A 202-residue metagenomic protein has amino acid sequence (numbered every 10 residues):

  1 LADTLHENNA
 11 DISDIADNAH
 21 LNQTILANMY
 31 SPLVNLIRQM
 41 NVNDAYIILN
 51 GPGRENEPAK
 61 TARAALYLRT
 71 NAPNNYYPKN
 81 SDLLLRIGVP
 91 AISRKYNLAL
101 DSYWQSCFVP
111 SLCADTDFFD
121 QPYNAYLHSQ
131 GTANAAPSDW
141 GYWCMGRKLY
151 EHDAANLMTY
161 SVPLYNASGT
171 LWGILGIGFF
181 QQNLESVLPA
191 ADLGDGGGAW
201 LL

Functional and structural regions predicted by a protein language model:
L1-V34, R38-N43: Juxtamembrane extracytoplasmic/periplasmic/luminal helical "stalk" adjacent to the first N-terminal
D3-N8, N50-E55, N124-G131, Y165: Short regulatory "switch" loops immediately downstream of catalytic or recognition motifs within protein catalytic
T4, P32-Q39, I48, R69 (+4 more regions): Structured segments of extracytoplasmic/periplasmic soluble domains in secreted or envelope-associated proteins
N28-P32, I174-L202: Solvent-exposed, extracytoplasmic
M40-D44, A167, L171, G196: Loop/turn elements at helix/coil->beta-strand transitions in domains of secreted/extracellular proteins
A45-G53, G198-L202: Short hydrophobic alpha-helical segments used for membrane anchoring or interfacial signaling
L49-V109: GAF sensory/regulatory domain recognition with acknowledged cross-activation on helical regulatory dimers
G88-G178: Extracytoplasmic/periplasmic ligand-binding sensor regions of membrane-associated signaling proteins
